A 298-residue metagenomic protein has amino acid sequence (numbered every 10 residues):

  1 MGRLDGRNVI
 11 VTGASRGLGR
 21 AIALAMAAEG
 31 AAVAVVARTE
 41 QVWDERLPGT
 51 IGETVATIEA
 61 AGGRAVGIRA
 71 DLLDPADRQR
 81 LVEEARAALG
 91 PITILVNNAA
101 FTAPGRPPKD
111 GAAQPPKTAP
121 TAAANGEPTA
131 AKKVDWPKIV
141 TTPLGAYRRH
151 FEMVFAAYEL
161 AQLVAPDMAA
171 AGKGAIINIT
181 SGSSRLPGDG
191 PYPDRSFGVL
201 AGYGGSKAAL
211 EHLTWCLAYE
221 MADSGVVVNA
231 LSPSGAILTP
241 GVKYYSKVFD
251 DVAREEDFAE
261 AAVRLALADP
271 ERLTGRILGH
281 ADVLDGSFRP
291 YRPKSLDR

Functional and structural regions predicted by a protein language model:
G2-G90, F101-K138, G145, K294-L296: Short-chain dehydrogenase/reductase
R7, A14-S15, A99, A156 (+2 more regions): NAD(P)H cofactor-binding loop motif with strongest signal on the N-terminal glycine-rich segment
M26, I176, E211-P233, E271-H280: Conserved Rossmann-fold SDR core element
A27, G90, A169-A170, M221-D223: A short hydrophobic alpha-helix cap/turn motif
F101-G105, K109-M153, A175-D223, G235-I237: Catalytic loop of short-chain dehydrogenase/reductase
A161-Q162, W215: A short, exposed helix-loop element centered on a Lys and neighboring polar residues
D223, A230, K247-R298: C-terminal helical subdomain
